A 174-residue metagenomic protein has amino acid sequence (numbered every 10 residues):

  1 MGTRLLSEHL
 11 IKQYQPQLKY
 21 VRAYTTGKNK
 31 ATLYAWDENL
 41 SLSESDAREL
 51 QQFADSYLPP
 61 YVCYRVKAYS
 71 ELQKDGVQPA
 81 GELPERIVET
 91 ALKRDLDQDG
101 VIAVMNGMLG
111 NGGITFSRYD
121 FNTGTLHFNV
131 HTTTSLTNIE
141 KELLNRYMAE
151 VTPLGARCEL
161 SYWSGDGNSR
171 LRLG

Functional and structural regions predicted by a protein language model:
G2-L173: Carbohydrate-recognition loop of C-type lectin domains
